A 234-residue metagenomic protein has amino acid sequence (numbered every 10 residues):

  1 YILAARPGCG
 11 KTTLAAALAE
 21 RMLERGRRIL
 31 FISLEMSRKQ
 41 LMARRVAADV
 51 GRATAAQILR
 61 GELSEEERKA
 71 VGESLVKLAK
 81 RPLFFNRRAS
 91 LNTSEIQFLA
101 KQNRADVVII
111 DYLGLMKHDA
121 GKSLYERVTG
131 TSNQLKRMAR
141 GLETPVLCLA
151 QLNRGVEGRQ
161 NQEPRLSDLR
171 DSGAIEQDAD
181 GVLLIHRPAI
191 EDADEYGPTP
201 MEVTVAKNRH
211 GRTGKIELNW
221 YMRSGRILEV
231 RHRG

Functional and structural regions predicted by a protein language model:
A4-A5: The Walker A (P-loop) glycine that initiates the GxxxxGKT/S ATP-binding motif of P-loop NTPases
G8: Walker A (P-loop) phosphate-binding loop of P-loop NTPases
K11-T12: Conserved lysine of the Walker
A17, R21-R104, H118, I216-N219: Cytosolic-facing regulatory segments adjacent to core modules
R28, E143-P145: Proline-centered loop/turn at the N-terminus of a beta-strand
A56-E65, F84-N86, K117-T129, V156-S167: Flexible beta-alpha connector loops of hexameric P-loop NTPases
S90-V108, A120, G130-L142, R154-G234: C-terminal regions of RecA-like/P-loop NTPase motor modules
Y112: Walker B catalytic acidic pair
